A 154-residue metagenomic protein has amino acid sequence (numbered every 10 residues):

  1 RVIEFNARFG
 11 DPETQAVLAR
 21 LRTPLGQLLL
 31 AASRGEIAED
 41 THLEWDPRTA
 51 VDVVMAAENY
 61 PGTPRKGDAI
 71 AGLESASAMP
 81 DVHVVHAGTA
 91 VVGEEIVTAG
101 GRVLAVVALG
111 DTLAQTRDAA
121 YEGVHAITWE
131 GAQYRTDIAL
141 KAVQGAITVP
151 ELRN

Functional and structural regions predicted by a protein language model:
R1-I3, H83: Protein kinase-like catalytic core scaffold
V2, A50-D52, V103: Broad gene-expression machinery/nucleic-acid interaction feature
N6, V54, A71, V85-G88 (+2 more regions): Residues in well-ordered beta-strands of folded domains
N6-D81, V92: Active-site "cap" helix and flanking loop/linker of ATP-utilizing ligase/carboxylase catalytic domains
D81-V82, V124: Low-complexity, intrinsically disordered short peptide segments enriched in small/polar/basic residues
T89-G93, V97-N154: Generic C-terminus detector
